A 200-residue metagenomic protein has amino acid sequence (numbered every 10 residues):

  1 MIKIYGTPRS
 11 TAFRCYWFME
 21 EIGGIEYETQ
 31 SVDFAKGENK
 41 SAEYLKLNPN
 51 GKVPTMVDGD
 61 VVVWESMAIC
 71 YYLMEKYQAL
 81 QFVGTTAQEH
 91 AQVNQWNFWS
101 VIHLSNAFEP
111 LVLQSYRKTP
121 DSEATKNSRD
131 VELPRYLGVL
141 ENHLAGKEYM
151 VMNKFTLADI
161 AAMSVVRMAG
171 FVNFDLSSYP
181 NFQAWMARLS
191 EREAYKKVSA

Functional and structural regions predicted by a protein language model:
M1-N127, E141: GST-like domain detector, emphasizing the conserved glutathione-binding G-site in the N-terminal thioredoxin-like
I2, R9, D60, K147 (+2 more regions): Generic structural signal for short, solvent-exposed loop/turn connectors between secondary structure elements
L73, Q88, N97-E193, V198: GST-like fold's C-terminal all-alpha helical module
